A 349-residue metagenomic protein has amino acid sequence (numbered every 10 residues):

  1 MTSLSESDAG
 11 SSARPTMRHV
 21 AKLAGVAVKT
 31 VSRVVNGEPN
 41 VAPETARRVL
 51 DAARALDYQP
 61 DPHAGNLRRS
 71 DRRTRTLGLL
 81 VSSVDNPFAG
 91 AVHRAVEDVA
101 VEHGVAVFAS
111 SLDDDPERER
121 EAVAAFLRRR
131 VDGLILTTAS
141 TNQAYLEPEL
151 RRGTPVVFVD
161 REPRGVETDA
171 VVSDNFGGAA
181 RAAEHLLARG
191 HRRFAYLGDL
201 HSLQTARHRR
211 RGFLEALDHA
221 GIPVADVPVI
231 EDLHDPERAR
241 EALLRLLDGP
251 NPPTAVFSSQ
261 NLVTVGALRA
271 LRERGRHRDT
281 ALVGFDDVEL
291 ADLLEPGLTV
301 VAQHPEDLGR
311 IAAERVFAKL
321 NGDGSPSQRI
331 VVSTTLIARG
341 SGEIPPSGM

Functional and structural regions predicted by a protein language model:
M1-R73, E343-P346: N-terminal helix-turn-helix DNA-binding module of bacterial transcription factors
L23, V28-R33, R68-D85, H185 (+1 more regions): Short beta-strand segments enriched in small/hydrophobic residues
Y58-A125, R130-G133, L214: Amphipathic helical "hinge" segments at domain boundaries
V81-A91, A109-R118, R161, A170-R181 (+6 more regions): Hinge/beta->alpha junction and helix N-cap segments in small-molecule ligand-binding domains
E102-H103, R152, L217-V224, G249-P252 (+1 more regions): Short helix-capping segments at alpha-helix termini
R120-G177: Short beta-strand-centered segments that line the small-molecule binding cleft or hinge of alpha/beta clamshell
R130-T138, A195-L197, V229, P250-Q260 (+1 more regions): Periplasmic-binding protein-like
G249-M349: Flexible loop/turn connectors
